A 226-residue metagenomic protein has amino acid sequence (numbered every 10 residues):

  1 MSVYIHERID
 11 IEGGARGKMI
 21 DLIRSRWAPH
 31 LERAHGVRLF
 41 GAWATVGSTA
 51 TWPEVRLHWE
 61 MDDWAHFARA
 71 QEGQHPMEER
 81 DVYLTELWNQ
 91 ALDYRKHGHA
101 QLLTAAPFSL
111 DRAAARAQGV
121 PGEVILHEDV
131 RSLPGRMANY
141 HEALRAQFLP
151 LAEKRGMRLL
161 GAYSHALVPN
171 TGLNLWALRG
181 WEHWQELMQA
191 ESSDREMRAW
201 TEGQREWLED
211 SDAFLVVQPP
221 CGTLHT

Functional and structural regions predicted by a protein language model:
M1-S2: Hydrophobic, proline/glycine-rich low-complexity stretches
H6-K18, P107-H183, P220-H225: Surface-exposed interaction/gating patches
G17-G41, G47-W52, E60-L102, Q147-L160 (+2 more regions): An amphipathic, aromatic/His-enriched active-site/gating alpha helix that lines ligand/cofactor pockets
S48-R56, V168-L173: The conserved glycine-aromatic submotif of the RRM
